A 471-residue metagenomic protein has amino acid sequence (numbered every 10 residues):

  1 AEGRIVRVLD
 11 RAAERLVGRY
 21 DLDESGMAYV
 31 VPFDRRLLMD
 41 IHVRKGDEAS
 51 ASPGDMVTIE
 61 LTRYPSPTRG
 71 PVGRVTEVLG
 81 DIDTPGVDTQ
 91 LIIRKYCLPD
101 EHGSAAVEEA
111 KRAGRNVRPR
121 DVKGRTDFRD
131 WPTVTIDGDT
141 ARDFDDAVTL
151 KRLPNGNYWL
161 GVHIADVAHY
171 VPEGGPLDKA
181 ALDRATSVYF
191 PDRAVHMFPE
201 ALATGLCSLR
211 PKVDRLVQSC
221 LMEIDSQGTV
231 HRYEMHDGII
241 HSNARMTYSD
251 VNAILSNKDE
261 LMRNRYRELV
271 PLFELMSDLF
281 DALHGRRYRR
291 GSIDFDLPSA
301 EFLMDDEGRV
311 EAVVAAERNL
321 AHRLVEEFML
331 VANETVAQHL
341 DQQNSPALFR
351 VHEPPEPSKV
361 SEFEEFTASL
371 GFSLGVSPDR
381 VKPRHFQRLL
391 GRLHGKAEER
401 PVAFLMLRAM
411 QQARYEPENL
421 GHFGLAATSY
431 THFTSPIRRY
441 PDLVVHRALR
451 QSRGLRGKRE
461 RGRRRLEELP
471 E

Functional and structural regions predicted by a protein language model:
A1-G161, A168-V213, R245, N252: Charge-lined substrate channels and their catalytic hotspots, especially those that engage the 3′ end of RNA
D23-S25, L153-P154, I224-T229, M304-G308: Short acidic-glycine loop/turn motifs at beta-strand connectors
M27-V31, L221, F302-L303: Short polybasic amphipathic segments
R63-S66, D81, V167-H169, S226-T229 (+3 more regions): Conserved nucleotide-binding/hydrolysis micro-motifs of P-loop NTPases
R184-A185, R215-Q218, N344: Short glycine-/polar-rich loops that comprise or flank the Walker A/P-loop and associated switch/sensor motifs
A201-S226, F404: Phosphate/diphosphate-binding loops
D214, E223, M235, Y248-E471: Append "with occasional cross-activation on large, charged helical scaffolds in nucleic-acid assemblies
S219-S249: Aspartyl protease catalytic core from the pepsin/retropepsin fold
